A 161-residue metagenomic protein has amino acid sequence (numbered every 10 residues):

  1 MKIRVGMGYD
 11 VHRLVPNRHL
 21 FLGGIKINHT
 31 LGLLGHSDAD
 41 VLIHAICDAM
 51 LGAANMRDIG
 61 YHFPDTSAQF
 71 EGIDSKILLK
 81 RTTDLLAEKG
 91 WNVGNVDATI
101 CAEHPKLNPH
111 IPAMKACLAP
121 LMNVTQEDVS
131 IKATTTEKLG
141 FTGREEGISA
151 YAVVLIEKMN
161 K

Functional and structural regions predicted by a protein language model:
K2-P112, M122: RNase III-family endoribonuclease catalytic core
I111-K115, E145: Short, low-complexity, polybasic intrinsically disordered segments
L118: Glycine-rich, mobile lid/loop segments that gate access to catalytic sites or pores
T125-D128: Short acidic capping loops at alpha-helix termini that bridge into adjacent secondary structure
I131-T135: Pyridoxal 5′-phosphate
K138-G140: Short acidic, Gly/Pro-enriched loop/turn segments at secondary-structure junctions
T142-K161: C-terminal edge-of-domain segments
